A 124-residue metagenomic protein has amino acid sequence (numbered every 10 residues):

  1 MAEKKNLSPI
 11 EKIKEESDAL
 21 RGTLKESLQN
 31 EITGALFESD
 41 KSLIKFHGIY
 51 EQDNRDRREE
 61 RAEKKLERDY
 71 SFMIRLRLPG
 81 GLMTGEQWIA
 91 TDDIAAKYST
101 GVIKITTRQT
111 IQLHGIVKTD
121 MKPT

Functional and structural regions predicted by a protein language model:
M1-T124: Feature of Fe-S/electron-transfer and energy-metabolism proteins that preferentially highlights extended coupling
